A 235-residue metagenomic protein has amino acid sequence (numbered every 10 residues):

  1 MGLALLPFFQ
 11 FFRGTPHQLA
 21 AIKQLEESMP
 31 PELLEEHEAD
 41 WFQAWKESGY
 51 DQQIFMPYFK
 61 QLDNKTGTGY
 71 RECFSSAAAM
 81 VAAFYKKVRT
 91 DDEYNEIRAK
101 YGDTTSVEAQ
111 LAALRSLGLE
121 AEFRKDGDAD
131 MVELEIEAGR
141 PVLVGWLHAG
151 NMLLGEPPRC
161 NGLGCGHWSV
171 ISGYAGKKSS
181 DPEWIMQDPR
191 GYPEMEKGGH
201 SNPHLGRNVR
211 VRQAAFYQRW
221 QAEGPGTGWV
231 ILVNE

Functional and structural regions predicted by a protein language model:
G2-T104, K177-S179, N234-E235: Active-site-adjacent structural segments surrounding the nucleophilic cysteine of cysteine proteases and isopeptidases
L25, G162-L163, Y174-E235: Noncatalytic regulatory segments and standalone regulatory/sensor domains
T66-S75, D103-V107, K125, A129 (+2 more regions): Solvent-exposed, acidic/flexible segments
F74-A82, D91, V107-L114, A129 (+2 more regions): Extracytoplasmic/secreted envelope proteins and their assembly/folding machinery, especially bacterial periplasmic
M80-V88, A113-E120, L134-G139, K177: Structured segments of extracytoplasmic/periplasmic soluble domains in secreted or envelope-associated proteins
R89-Y94, A121-G127: Surface-exposed patches in mature extracellular/periplasmic domains of secreted proteins
T105-G118, G198-N202: Charged/polar, low-hydrophobicity segments characteristic of intrinsically disordered regions and flexible loops
K125-G191: Active-site-adjacent substructure of cysteine-protease-like catalytic cores
